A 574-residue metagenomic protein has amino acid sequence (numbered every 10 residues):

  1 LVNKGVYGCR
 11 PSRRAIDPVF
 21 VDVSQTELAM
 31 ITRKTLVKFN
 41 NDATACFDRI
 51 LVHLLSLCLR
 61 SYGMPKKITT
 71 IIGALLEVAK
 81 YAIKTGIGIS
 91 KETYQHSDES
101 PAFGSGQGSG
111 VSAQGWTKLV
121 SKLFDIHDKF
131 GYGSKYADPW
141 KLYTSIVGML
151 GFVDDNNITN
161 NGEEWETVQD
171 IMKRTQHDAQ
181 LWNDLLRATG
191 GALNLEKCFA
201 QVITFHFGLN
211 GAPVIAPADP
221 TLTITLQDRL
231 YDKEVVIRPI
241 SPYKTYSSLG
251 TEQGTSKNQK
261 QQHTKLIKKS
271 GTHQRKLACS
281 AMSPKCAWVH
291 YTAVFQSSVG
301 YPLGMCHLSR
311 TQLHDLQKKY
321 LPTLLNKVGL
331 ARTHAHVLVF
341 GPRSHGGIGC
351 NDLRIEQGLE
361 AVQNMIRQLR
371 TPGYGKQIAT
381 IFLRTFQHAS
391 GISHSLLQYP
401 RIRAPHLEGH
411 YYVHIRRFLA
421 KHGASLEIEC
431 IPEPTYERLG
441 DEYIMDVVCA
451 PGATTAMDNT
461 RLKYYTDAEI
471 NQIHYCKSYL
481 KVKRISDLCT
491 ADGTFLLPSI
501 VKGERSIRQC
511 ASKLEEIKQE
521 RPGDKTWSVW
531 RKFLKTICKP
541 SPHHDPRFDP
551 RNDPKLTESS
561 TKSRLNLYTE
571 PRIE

Functional and structural regions predicted by a protein language model:
L1-G5, I31, G115-W165: Active-site palm subdomain of RNA-directed nucleic acid polymerases
L1-V2, D17-F20, T44-F47, L55-S56 (+5 more regions): Conserved pre-motif C helix in the palm subdomain of viral-like polymerases
A15-Y62, R354: Conserved catalytic palm subdomain of right-hand nucleotidyl-transferase polymerases, strongest for RNA-directed enzymes
A45-G63, S145-L185, F205-G208, A212-P213: Catalytic palm subdomain of template-directed nucleic-acid polymerases, centered on the conserved carboxylate motif
A79, I83, I87, G191-K244: Short, conserved micro-motifs composed of acidic
R229-L308, V328, V362-I381: Basic, alpha-helical interaction scaffolds
K257, L316, G329-E574: Extended C-terminal regions of large enzymes
